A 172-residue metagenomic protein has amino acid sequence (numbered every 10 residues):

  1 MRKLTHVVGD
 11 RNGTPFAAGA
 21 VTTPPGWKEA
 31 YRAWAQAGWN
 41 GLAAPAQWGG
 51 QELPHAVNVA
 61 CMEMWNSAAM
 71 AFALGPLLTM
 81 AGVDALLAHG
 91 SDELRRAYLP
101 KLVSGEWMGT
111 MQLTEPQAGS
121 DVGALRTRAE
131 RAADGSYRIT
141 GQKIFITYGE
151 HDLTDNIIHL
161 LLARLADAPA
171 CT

Functional and structural regions predicted by a protein language model:
M1-L77, E93, A97: Amphipathic, small/basic residue-rich leader segments at the start of a protein or domain
V8-D10, F16, W27, L78-T79 (+1 more regions): Internal maturation/activation junctions in enzymes
A37, M64-L74, A88-E106, S120 (+2 more regions): Secondary-structure transition/capping motifs at alpha-helix termini and the adjoining loop/turn into the next element
A44, G49-E52, W65-V83, L102-G109 (+2 more regions): FAD-binding core of FAD-dependent oxidoreductases, characterized by glycine-rich FAD pyrophosphate-binding loops
P45, C61, S91, M111 (+2 more regions): Buried hydrophobic positions in well-ordered alpha/beta secondary-structure cores of metabolic enzymes
E52-V57, D84-G90, S120-L125, G149-D152 (+2 more regions): Short acidic, glycine/serine/threonine-rich loops at helix termini
G82, A129-E130: Conserved active-site neighborhood of enzyme catalytic/cofactor-binding cores
S136, T140-T172: A short core secondary-structure module
